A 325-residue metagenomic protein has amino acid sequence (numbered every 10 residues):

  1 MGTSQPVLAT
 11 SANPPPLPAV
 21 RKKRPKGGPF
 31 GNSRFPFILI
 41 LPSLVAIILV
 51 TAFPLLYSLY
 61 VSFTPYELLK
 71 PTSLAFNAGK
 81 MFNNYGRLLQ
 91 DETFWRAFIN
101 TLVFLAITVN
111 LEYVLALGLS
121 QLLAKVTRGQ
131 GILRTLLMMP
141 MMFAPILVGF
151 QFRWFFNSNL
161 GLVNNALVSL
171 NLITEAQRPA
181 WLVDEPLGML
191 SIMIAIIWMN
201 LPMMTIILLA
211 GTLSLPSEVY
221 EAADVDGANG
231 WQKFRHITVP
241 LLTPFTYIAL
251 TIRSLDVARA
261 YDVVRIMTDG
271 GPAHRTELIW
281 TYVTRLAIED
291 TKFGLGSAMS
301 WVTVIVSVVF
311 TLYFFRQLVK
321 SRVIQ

Functional and structural regions predicted by a protein language model:
M1-T3, I324-Q325: Short, intrinsically disordered, low-complexity terminal/loop segments
G2-G31: Short, Lys/Arg-rich, polar N-terminal cytosolic tail immediately upstream of the first transmembrane signal-anchor
N32-Q325: A structural signal for multi-pass alpha-helical bundles of membrane permease subunits that mediate small-molecule
